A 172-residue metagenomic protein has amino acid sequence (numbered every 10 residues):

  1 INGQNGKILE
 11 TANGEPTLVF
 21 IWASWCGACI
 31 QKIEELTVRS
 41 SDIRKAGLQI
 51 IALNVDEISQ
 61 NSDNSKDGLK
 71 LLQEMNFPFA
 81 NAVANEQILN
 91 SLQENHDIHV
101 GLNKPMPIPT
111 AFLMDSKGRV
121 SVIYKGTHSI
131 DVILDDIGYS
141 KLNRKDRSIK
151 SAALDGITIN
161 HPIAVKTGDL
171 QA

Functional and structural regions predicted by a protein language model:
I1, Y139-A172: Non-globular targeting/processing and membrane-anchoring segments
I1-Q4, S116: Short, ordered coil/turn segments that flank beta-strands lining enzyme active or ligand-binding pockets
K7-I30, L36: Short active-site neighborhood of thiol/selenol oxidoreductases, capturing the structured segment around
E15-T17, L48, P109: Alpha/beta-hydrolase fold active-site loops
V19, I51-L53, F112: Conserved hydrophobic packing residues within short motifs/helices of P-loop NTPase cores of ABC-family ATPases
I21-A23, L53-D56, A84-E86, G126-T127: Active-site-proximal beta-strand/loop segments in catalytic clefts of secreted hydrolases
Q31-F77, I88-H96: Structural microenvironment flanking redox-active thiols in thiol-disulfide oxidoreductases
M75-F77, A84-L134: Thiol/disulfide oxidoreductase modules built on the thioredoxin-like
